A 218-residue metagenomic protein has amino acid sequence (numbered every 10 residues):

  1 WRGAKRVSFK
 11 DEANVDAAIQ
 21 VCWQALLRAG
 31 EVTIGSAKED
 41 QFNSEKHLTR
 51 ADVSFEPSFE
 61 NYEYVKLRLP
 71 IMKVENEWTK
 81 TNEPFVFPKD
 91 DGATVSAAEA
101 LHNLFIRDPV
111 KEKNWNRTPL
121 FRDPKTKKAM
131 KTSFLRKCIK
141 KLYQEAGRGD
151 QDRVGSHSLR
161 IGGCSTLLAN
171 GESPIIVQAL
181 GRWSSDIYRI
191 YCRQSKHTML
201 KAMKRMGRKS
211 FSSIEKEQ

Functional and structural regions predicted by a protein language model:
W1-Q218: Extended, non-catalytic subsegments within catalytic or DNA/protein-binding/adaptor domains
